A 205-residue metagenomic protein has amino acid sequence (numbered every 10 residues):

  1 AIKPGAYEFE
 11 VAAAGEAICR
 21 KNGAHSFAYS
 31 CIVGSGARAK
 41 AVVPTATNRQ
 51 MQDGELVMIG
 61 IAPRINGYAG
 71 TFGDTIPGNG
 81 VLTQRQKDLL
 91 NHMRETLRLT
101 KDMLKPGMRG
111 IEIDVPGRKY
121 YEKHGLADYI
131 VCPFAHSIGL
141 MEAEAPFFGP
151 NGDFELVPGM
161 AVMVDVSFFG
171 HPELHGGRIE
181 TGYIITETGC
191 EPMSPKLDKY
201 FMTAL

Functional and structural regions predicted by a protein language model:
A1-L205: Active-site neighborhoods and metal-handling regions in enzymes and metal-associated proteins
